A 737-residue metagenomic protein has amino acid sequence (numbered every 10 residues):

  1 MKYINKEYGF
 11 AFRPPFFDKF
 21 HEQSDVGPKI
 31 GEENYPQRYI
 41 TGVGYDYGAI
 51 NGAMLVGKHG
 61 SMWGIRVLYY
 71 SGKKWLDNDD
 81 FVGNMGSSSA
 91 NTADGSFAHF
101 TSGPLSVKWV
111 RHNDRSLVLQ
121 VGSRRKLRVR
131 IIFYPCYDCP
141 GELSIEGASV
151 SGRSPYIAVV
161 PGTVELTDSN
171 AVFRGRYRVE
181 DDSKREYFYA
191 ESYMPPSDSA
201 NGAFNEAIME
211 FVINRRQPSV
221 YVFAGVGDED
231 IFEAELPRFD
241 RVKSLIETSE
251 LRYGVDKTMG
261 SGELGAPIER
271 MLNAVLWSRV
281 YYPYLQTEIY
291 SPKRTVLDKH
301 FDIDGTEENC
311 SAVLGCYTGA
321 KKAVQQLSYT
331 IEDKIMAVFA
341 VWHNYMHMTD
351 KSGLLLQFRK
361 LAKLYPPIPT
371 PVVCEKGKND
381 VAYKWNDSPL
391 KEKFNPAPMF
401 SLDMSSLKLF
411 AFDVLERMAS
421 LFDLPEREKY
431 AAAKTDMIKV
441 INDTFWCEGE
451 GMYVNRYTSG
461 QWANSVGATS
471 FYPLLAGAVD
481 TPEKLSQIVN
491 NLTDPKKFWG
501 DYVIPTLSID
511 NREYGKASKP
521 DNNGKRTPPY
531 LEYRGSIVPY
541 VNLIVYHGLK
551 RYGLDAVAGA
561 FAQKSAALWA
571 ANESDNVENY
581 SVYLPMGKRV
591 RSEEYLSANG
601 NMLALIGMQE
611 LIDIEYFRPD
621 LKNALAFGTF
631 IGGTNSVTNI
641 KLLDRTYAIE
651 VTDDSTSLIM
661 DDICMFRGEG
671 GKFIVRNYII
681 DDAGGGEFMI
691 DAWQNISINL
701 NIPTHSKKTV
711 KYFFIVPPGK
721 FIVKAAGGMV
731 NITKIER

Functional and structural regions predicted by a protein language model:
M1-G265, L596-A598, I614-R737: Terminal accessory carbohydrate-recognition/targeting modules of carbohydrate-active enzymes
K2-G64, H300, A337-H347, L354 (+2 more regions): C-terminal capping/lid segments that line or modulate ligand- or cofactor-binding pockets
H112, Y134-C136, S328, W446 (+3 more regions): An acidic- and aromatic-residue-enriched active-site/binding cleft used to recognize and process polar
I132-C136, S154, V164, N170 (+12 more regions): Short, well-ordered alpha-helical packing segments
V212-E235, Y329-I335, P366-A431, S459-Y472 (+3 more regions): The feature captures the catalytic groove of carbohydrate-active enzymes
E235-E250, E263-A274, G319-Y329, D350-P369 (+4 more regions): Extended, well-ordered alpha-helical scaffold segments
F239-I246, K299-S388, S401-S405, L409 (+4 more regions): Aromatic-rich carbohydrate-recognition surfaces in CAZymes
M259-H300, K322-S328, T370-M399, K439-I537 (+2 more regions): Extended glycan-interaction surfaces of carbohydrate-active proteins
